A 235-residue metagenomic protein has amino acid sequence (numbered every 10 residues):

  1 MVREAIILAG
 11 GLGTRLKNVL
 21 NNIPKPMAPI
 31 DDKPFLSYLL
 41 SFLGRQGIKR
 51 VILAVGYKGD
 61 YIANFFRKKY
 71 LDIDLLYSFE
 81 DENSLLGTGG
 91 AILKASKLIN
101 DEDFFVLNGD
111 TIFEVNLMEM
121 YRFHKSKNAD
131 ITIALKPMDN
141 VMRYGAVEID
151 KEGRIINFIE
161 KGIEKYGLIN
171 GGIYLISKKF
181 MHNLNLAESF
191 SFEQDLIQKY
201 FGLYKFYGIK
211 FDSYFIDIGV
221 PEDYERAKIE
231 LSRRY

Functional and structural regions predicted by a protein language model:
V2-I7, R15, K33-N108, E119 (+2 more regions): Conserved N-terminal catalytic core of the sugar/cofactor nucleotidyltransferase
I6-G10, A28-P29: A conserved hydrophobic helix/loop-capping motif in glycosyltransferases and polysaccharide synthases
L12, D110-T111: Active-site metal-binding loops of divalent metal-dependent hydrolases
N22-F35: Short catalytic helix/loop segments, enriched in acidic residues and glycine and frequently bearing histidine
L36, I62, A95, D110 (+4 more regions): Residue-level signal for inorganic ion chemistry
F105, I112, Y121-K125, D139 (+1 more regions): Catalytic-core segments of class I nucleotidyltransferases/pyrophosphorylases that form NMP-activated intermediates
N116-M142: Conserved donor-nucleotide/metal-binding helix-loop-beta segment in metal-dependent transferases, i.e., the alpha-helix
